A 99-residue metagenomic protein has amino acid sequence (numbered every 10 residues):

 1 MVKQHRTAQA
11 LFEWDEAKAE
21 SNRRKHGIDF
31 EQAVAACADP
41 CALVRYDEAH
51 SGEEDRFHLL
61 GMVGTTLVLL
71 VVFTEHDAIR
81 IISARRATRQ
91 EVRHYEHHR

Functional and structural regions predicted by a protein language model:
M1-R99: Ribonuclease/tRNase effector modules and their secretory precursors
